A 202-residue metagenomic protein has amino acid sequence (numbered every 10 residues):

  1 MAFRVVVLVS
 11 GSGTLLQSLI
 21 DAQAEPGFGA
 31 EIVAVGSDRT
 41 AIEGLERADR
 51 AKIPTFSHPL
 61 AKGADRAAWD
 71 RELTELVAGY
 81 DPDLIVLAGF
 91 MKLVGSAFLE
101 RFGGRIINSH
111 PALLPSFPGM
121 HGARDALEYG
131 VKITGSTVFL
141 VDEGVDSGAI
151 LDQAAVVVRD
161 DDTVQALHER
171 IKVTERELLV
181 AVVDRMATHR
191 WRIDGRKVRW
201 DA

Functional and structural regions predicted by a protein language model:
M1-E43, R47: N-terminal Rossmann-like dinucleotide-binding module
A22, A88-W200: Donor/substrate-binding cores of folate-linked one-carbon enzymes
F28-E72: Short, surface-exposed acidic-centric catalytic microdomains
V33, D83, G104: Conserved acidic residues
S37-D38, K62, R66, Y80-S96: N-terminal glycine-rich "phosphate-gripper" loop used for MgATP/nucleotide binding and carboxylate activation
P54, D83, K132: Residue-level detector of anion-binding/catalytic polar loops
R71-Y80: Short, well-structured alpha-helical segments in soluble
